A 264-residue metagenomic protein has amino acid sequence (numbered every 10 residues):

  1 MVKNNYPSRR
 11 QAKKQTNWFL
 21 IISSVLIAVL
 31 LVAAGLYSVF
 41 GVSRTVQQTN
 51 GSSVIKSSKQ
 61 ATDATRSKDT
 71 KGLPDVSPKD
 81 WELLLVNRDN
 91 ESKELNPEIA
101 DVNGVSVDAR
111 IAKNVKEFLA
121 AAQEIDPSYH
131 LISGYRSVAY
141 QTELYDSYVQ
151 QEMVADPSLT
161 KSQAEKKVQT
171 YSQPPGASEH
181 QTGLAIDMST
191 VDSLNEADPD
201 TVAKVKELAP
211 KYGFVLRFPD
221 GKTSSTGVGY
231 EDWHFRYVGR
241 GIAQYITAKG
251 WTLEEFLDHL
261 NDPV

Functional and structural regions predicted by a protein language model:
V2-V264: Extracytoplasmic cell-surface/polysaccharide-interacting catalytic and binding patches
